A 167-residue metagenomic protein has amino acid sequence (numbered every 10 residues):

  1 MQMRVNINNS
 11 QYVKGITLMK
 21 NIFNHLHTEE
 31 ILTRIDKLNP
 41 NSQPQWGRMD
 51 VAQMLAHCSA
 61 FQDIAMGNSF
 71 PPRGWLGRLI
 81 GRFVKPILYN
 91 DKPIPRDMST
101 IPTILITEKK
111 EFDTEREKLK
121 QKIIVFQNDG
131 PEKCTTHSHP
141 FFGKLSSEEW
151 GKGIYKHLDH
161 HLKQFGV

Functional and structural regions predicted by a protein language model:
Q2-L18: Short, Lys/Arg-enriched N-terminal segments with co-localized hydrophobic residues within the first ~10-30 amino acids
L18, N68-K110, T114: Alpha-helical membrane-targeting segments
L18-Q53, H57: Long, hydrophobic N-terminal alpha-helical segment
N21, S42-Q43, L105-K110, S146-S147: Active-site rim elements
N24-H25, Q121-I123, K152-Y155: Membrane-proximal intrinsically disordered regions of secretory-pathway and membrane-system proteins
Q43, L119-F126, K133-T135: Conserved, structured core segments of small domains
Q43-Y89, T136-V167: Short, contiguous alpha-helical
D97-I104, E132-L145: Short helix/strand-capping connector loops at secondary-structure junctions
